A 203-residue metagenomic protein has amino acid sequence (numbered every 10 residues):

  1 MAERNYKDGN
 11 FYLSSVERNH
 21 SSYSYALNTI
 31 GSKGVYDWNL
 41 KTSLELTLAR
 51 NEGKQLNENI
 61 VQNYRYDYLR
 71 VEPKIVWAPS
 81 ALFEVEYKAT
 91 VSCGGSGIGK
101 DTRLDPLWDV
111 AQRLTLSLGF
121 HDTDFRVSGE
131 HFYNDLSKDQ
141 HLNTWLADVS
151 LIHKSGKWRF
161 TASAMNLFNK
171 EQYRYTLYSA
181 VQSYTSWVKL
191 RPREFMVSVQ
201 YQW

Functional and structural regions predicted by a protein language model:
M1-W203: Exposed, low-structure sequence patches enriched in small/polar residues
